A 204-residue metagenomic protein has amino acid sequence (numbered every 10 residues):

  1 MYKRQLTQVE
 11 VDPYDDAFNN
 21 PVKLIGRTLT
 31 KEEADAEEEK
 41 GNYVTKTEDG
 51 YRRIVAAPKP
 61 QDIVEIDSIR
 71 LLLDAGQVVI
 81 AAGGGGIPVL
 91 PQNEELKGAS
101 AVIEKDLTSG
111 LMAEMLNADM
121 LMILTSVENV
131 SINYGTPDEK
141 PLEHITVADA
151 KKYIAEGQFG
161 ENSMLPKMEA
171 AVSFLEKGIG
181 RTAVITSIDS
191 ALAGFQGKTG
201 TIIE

Functional and structural regions predicted by a protein language model:
K3-E204: C-terminal catalytic "cap/lid" subdomain
